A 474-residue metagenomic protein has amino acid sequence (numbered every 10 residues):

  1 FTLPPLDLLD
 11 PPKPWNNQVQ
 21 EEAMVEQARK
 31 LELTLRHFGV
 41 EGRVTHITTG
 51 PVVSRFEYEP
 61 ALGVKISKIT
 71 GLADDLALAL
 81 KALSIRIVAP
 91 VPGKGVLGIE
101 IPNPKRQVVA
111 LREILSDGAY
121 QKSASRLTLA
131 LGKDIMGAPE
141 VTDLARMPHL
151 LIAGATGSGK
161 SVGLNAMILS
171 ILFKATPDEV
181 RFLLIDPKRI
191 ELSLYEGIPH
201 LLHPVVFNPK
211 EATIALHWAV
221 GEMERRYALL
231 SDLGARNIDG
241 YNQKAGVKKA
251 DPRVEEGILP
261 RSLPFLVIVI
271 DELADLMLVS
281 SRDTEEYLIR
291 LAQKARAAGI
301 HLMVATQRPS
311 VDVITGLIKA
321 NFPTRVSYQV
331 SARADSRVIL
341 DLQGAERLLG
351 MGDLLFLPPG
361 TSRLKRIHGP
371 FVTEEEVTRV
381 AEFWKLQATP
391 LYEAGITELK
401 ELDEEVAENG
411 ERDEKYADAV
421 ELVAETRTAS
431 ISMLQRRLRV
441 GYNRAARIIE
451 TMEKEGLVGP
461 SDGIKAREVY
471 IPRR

Functional and structural regions predicted by a protein language model:
F1-L6, D186, F265-L266: Short coil-to-beta-strand
F1-S158, A166, S170, I198 (+2 more regions): Primarily NTPase-proximal linker/entry elements flanking Walker-type ATP/GTP-binding cores
K13-P14, Y58, L201-V205, E255 (+2 more regions): A short, mixed-charge helix-start or loop-turn motif at secondary-structure junctions
E21, V25, V206, K210-T213 (+3 more regions): Short amphipathic alpha-helical segments with heptad-repeat character
G63, G95-T128, K133-I135, P139-V141 (+4 more regions): P-loop NTPase motor-domain active sites and their immediate coupling elements
I69, L164, A212, L288 (+1 more regions): Aromatic/hydrophobic pocket-lining residues that form the small-molecule binding cavity in soluble enzyme cores
A145-P148, L172-K210, I214-A215, L317-I318: P-loop NTPase switch/communication element
S161: Walker A/P-loop
